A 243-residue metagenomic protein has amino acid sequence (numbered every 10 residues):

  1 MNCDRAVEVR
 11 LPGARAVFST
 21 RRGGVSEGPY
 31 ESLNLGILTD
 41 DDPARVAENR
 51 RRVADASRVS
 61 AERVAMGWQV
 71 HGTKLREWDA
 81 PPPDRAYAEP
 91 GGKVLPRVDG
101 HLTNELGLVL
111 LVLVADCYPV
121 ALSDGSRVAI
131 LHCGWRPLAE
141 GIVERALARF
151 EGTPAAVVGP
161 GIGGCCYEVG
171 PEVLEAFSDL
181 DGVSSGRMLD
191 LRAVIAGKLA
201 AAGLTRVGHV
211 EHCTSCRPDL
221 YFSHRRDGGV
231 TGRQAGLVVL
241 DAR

Functional and structural regions predicted by a protein language model:
M1-R243: Active-site microenvironment for binding and transforming phosphate-containing groups
